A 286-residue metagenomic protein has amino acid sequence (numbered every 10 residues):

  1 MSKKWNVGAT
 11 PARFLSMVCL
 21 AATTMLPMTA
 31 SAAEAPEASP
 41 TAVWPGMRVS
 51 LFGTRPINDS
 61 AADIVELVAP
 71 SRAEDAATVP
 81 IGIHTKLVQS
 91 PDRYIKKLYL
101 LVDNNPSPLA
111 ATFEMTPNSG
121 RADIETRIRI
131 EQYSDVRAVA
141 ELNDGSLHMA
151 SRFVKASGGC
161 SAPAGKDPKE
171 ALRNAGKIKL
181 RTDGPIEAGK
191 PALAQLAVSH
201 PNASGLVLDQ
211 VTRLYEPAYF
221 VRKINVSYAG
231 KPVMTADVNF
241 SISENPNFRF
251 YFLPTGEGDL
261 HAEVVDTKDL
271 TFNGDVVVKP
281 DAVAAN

Functional and structural regions predicted by a protein language model:
M1-P11: N-terminal secretory signal peptides that target proteins for export/translocation
A33-R55, S151, K155-E170: A eukaryote-biased signal for short, well-structured alpha-helical docking elements
V49-A76, E170-A188: N-terminal edge beta-strand
V68, P80-V88, L193-S199, D209-V211: Short edge beta-strand/loop segments characteristic of extracellular beta-sandwich folds
T116-I124, F240-R249: Aromatic sugar-binding surface patches on proteins that engage polysaccharides or sugar-phosphate polymers
E131-D135, P191, T255-D259: Extracellular Ig-like/FN3 beta-sandwich strand-entry sites
L142-M149, V265-G274: Short acidic/polar inter-strand loop motif in beta-rich domains
F153-G159, V277-A285: Short beta-strand edge segments in extracellular beta-sheet folds
